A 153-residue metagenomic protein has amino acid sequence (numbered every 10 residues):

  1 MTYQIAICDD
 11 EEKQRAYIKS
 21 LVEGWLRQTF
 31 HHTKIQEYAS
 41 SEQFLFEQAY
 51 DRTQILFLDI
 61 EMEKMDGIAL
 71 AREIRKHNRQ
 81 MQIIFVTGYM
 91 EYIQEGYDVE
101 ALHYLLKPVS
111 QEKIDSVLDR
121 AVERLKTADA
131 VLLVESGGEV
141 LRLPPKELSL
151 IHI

Functional and structural regions predicted by a protein language model:
M1-C8, R15-A16, E23, V109 (+1 more regions): Glycine/serine-rich loop-strand microenvironments at binding/catalytic pocket rims
Y3, E12-Q36, K76: Two-component/phosphorelay signaling modules centered on CheY-like receiver
C8-D9, Y38-S40, L56, I153: Conserved sequence signature across two-component system core domains
D9-E11, G88: Acidic di-acidic motifs
E37-Q43, G67: Helix N-cap/capping motif at the beta->alpha junctions
F46-K126: CheY-like receiver
E95, I151-H152: Single conserved hydrophobic/aromatic residue that forms the stacking wall/gate of nucleotide- or nucleobase-binding
S116-I151: Conserved binding/recognition cores within well-folded domains
